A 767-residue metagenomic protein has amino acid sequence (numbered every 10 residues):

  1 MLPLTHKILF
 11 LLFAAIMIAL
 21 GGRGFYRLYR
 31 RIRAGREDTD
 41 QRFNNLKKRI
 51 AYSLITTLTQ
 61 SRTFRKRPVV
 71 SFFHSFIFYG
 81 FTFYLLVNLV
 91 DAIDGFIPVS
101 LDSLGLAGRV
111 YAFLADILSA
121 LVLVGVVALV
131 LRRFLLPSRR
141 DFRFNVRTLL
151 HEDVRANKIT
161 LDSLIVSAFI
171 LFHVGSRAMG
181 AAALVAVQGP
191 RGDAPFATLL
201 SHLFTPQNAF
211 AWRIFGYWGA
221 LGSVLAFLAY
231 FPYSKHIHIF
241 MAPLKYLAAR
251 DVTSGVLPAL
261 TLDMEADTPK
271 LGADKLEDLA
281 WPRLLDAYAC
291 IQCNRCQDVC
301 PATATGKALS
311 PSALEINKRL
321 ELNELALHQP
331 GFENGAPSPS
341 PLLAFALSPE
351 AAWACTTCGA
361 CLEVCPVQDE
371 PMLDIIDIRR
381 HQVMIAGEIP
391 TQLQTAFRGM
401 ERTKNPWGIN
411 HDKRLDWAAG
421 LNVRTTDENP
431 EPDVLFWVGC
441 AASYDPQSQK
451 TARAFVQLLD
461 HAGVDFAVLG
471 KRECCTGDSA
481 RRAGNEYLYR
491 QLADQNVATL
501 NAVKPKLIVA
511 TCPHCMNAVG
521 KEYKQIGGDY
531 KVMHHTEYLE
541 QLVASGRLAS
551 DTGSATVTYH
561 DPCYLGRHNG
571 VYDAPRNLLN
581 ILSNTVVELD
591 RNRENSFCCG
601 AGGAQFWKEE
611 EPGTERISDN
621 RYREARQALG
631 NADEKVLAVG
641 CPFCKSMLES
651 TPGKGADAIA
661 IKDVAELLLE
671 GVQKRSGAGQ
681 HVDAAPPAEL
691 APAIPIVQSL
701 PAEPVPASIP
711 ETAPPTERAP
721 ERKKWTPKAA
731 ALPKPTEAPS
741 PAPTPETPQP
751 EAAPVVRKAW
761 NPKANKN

Functional and structural regions predicted by a protein language model:
L2-L135, D278-A287, L309-E315, L322-A518 (+2 more regions): Iron-sulfur-cluster electron-transfer modules
F13-G21, V122-V126, L171, F210-L247: Alpha-helical membrane-embedded segments
G21-Q41, D94-P98, A128-N145, M179-G192 (+3 more regions): Juxtamembrane/interface segments at transmembrane-helix termini
I32-T57, P137-K158, G192-H202, F240-K270 (+3 more regions): Juxtamembrane inter-helical linkers in multi-pass membrane proteins
S75-L86, L164-V185: Hydrophobic alpha-helical membrane-insertion segments
I93-V110, R143-V154, A182-W212: Membrane-interfacial helical/loop segments at transmembrane boundaries in membrane proteins
L203-N208, P258-P269, P371-E751, V755-K766: Iron-sulfur cluster-binding electron-transfer modules in prokaryotic oxidoreductases
W212, L228-C355: Ferredoxin-type iron-sulfur electron-transfer modules and their immediate structural context
